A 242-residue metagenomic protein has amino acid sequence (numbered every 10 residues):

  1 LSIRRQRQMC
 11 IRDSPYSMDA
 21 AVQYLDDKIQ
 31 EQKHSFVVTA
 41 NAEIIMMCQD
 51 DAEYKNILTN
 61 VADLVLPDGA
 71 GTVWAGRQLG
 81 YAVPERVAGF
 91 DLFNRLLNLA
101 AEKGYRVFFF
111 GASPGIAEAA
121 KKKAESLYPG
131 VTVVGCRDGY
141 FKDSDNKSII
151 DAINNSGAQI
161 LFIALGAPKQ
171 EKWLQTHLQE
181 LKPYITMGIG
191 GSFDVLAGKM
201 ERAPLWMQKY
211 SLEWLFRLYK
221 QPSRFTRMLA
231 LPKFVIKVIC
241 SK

Functional and structural regions predicted by a protein language model:
L1-I11: Single conserved hydrophobic/aromatic residue that forms the stacking wall/gate of nucleotide- or nucleobase-binding
R12-E102: N-terminal beta-strand-loop-alpha-helix module at the start of alpha/beta ligand-binding or catalytic domains
N41-I44, L165-Q170, S192: Short glycine-rich anion-binding loops that position phosphate/pyrophosphate groups of nucleotides and phosphorylated
G71-Q78, R202-K242: A transmembrane-helix-recognition feature enriched in membrane-embedded lipid enzymes and envelope glyco-/phospholipid
G76-A152, S156: Conserved beta-alpha
K121, E171-E180: Short Gly/Thr/Asp-enriched flexible loops that form oxyanion-binding sites at enzyme active sites
D138-S144, Y184-K220: Short, flexible loop segments at boundaries between secondary-structure elements
I153, G157-A167, P183: Proline-aspartate-enriched helix->loop->beta-strand connector
